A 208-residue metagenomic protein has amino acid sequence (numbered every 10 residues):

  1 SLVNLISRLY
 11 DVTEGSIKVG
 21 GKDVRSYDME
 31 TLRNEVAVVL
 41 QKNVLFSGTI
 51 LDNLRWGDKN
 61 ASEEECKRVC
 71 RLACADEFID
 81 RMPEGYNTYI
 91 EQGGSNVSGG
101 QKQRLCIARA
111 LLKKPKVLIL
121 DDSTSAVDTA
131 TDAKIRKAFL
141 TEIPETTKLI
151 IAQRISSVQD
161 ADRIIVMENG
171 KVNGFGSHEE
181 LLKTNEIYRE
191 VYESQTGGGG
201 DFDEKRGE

Functional and structural regions predicted by a protein language model:
V3, M29, R33-V36, S47-G48: ABC ATPase nucleotide-binding domain
I6-S7: Helix-to-loop junction immediately C-terminal to a conserved catalytic motif
T13-D23, R163-I164, V172: ABC nucleotide-binding domain "signature motif"
S16-G21, S26, R33, L51-Q92 (+2 more regions): ABC ATPase nucleotide-binding domain helical subdomain, centered on the C-loop/LSGGQ "ABC signature"
K18-D23, D76-L105, L120-S123, V127-A130 (+1 more regions): ABC-fold ATPase nucleotide-binding domain signature/coupling loops
L72, R81-G85, A130, K137 (+2 more regions): C-terminal portion of ABC ATPase nucleotide-binding domains
L112-K116, E145: A short, proline-enriched helix->beta-strand linker immediately N-terminal to the Walker B motif in ABC-type P-loop
T141-A152, V158: Conserved catalytic loops of ABC-family nucleotide-binding domains
